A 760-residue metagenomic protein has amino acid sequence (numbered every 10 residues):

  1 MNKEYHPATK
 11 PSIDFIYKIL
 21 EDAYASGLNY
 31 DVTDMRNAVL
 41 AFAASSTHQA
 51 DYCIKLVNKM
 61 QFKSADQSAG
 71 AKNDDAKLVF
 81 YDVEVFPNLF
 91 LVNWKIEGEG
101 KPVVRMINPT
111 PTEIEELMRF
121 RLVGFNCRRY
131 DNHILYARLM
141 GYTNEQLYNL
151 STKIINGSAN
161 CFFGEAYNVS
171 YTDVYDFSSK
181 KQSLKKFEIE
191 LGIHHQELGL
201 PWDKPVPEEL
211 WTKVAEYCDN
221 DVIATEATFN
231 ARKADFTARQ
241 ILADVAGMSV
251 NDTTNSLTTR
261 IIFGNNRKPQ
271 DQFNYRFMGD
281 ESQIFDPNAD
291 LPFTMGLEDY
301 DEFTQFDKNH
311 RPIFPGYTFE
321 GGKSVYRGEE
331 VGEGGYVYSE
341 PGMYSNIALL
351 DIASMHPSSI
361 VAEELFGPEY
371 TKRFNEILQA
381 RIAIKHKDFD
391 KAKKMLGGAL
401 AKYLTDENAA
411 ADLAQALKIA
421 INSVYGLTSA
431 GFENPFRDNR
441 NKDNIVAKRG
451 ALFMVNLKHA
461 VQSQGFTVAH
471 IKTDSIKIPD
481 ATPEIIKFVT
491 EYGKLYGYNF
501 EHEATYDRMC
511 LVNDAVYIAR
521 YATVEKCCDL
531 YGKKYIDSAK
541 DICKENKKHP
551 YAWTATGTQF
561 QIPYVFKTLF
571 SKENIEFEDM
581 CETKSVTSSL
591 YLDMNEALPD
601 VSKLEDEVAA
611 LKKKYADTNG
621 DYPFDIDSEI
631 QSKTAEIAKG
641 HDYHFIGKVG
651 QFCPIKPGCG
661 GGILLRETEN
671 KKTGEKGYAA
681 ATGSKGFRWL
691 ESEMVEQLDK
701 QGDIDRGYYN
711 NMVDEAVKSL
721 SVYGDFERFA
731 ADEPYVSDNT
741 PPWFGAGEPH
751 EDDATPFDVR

Functional and structural regions predicted by a protein language model:
N2-R36, L40, T47-N73, E190-L198 (+14 more regions): Conserved "right-hand" nucleotidyltransferase catalytic core of DNA-directed polymerases
F15-A23, D34-F42, Y52-K59, A380 (+8 more regions): Charge-rich, solvent-exposed alpha-helical interaction surfaces
I16-A23, G27, C127-V222, R232-F236 (+4 more regions): Metal-dependent phosphoesterase core characteristic of DEDDh/y 3'-5' exonuclease domains
Y52-I154, H310, F314-F319, S324-Y326 (+2 more regions): Conserved RNase H-like, two-metal-ion catalytic cores of nucleic-acid enzymes
V83, N126-C127, V174, I352 (+1 more regions): Residues immediately flanking
L89-V92, N132-R138, S358-V361, P479-T482 (+1 more regions): A short acidic (Asp/Glu
S178-S183, G199-E209, V325-N456, Q462-Q464 (+1 more regions): Helical catalytic core of nucleic-acid polymerases
A414, A451, E484-R760: C-terminal, non-catalytic extensions of nucleic-acid polymerases
